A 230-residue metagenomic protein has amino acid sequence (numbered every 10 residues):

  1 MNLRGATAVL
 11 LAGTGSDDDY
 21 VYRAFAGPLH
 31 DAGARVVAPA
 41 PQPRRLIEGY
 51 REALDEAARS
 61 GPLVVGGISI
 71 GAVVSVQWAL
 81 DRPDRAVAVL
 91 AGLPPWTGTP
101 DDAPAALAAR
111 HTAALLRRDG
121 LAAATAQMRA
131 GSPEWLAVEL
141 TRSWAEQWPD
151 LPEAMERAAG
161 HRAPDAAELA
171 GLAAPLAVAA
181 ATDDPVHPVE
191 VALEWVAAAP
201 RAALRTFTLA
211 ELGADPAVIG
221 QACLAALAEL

Functional and structural regions predicted by a protein language model:
M1-R45: Conserved HGGG/HGGXW glycine-rich cap/lid loop of the alpha/beta-hydrolase fold
H30, Q42, L46-L63: Conserved acidic catalytic loop of the alpha/beta-hydrolase fold
G67-S75: Gly/Ala-rich beta-loop-alpha elbow adjacent to hydrolase catalytic centers
L93-R142: Helix-rich cap/lid subdomain of alpha/beta-hydrolase
V138-A166: Hydrophobic, aromatic-rich cap/lid helix
L172, V178-A180: Short beta-strand/loop motif that positions the catalytic acidic residue of the alpha/beta-hydrolase fold
P185-V191: Conserved alpha/beta-hydrolase "acid-adjacent" motif
R201-L230: Catalytic active-site module of serine/aspartate enzymes centered on a nucleophile-bearing elbow/loop
